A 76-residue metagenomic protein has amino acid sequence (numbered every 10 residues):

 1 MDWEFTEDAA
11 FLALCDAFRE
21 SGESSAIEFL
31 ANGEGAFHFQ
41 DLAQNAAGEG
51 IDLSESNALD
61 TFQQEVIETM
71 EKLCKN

Functional and structural regions predicted by a protein language model:
M1-E4, E68-N76: Short intrinsically disordered terminal tails
D2-F29: N-terminal acidic leader/helix
R19-I67: Acidic, low-complexity, intrinsically disordered interaction modules
